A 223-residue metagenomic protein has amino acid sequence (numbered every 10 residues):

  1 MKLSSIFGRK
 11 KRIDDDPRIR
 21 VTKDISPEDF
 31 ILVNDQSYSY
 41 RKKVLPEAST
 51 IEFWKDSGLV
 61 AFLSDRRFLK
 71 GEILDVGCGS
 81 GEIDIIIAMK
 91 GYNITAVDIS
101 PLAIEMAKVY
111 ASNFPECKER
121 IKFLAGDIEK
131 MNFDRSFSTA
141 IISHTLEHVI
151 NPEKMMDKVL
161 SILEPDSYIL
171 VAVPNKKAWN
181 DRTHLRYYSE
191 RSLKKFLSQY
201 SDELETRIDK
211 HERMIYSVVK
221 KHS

Functional and structural regions predicted by a protein language model:
M1-N132, T139, S143, M156 (+2 more regions): Conserved N-terminal segment of class I S-adenosyl-L-methionine
F137, S201-D202: Conserved hydrophobic/aromatic "anchor" residues that stabilize well-ordered secondary structure elements
H144-H148: A short His-aromatic
V149-E153: A structural helix-start
K154-P165: A short glycine-rich, Lys/Arg-flanked "PGG" loop and its adjoining helix->strand segment in the class I
D166-P174: Conserved beta-strand signature within the Rossmann-like core of class I S-adenosyl-L-methionine
K177-T183: A short acidic, helix-capping loop that chelates divalent metal ions and anchors anionic groups
V218-S223: C-terminal lobe and adjacent flexible extensions of AdoMet/dcAdoMet transferase-like proteins
